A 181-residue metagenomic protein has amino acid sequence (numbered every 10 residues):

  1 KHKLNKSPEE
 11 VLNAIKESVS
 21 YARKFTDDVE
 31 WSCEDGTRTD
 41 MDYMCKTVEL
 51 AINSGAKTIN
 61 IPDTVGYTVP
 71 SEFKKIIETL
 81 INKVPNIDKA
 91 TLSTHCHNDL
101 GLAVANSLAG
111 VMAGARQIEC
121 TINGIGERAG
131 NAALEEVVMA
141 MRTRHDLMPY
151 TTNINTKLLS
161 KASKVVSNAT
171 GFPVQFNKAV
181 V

Functional and structural regions predicted by a protein language model:
K1-L92, S107-A115: Alpha/beta enzyme core
P8, E34-T37, G66-P70, C96-L100 (+2 more regions): Hydrophobic alpha-helical scaffolding
V19, K24, M139-T151: Conserved thiamine diphosphate
C45, G101-A105, N131: Glycine-rich phosphate-binding loop at the start of an alpha helix
I61, A90-C96, C120-N123, T151-L159 (+1 more regions): Beta-strand segments within the central parallel beta-sheet cores of soluble alpha/beta enzyme folds
N98-T121: Small-aliphatic-rich amphipathic alpha-helix that forms the alpha element of a beta-alpha
N123-L147, V181: Mobile "lid/hinge" segments at catalytic clefts and subdomain interfaces of large enzymes
H145-V181: A mid-to-C-terminal "edge-of-domain" accessory segment
